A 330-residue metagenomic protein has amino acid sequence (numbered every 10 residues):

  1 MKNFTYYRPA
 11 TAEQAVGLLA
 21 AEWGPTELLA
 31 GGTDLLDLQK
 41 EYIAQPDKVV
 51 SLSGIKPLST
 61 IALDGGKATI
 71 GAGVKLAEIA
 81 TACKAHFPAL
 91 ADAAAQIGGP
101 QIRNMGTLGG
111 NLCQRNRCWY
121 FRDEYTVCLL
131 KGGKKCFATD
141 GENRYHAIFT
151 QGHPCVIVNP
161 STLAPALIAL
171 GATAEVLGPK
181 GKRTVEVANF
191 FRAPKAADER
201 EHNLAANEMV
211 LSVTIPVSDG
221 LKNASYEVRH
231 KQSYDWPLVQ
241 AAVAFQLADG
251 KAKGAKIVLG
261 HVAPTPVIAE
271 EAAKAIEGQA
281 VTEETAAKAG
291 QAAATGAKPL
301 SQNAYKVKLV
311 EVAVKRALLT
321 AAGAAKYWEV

Functional and structural regions predicted by a protein language model:
M1-V330: C-terminal structural segment of proteins
